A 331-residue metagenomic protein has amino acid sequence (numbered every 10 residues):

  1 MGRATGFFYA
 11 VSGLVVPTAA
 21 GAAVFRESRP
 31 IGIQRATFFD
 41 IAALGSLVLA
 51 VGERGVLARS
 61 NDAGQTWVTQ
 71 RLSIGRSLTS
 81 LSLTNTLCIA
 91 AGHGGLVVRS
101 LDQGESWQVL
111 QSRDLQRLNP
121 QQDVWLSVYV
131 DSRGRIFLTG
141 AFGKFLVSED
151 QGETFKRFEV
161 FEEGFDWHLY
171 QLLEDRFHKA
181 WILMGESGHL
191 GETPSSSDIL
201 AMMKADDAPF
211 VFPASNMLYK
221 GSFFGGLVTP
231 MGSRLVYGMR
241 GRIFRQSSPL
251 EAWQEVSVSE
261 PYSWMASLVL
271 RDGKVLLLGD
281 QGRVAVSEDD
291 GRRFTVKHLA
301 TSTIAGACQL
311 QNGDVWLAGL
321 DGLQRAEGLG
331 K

Functional and structural regions predicted by a protein language model:
M1-A10: N-terminal secretory signal peptides and thylakoid transit peptides that target proteins across membranes
G13-L14: Hydrophobic membrane-insertion alpha-helices, especially the h-region of bacterial N-terminal signal peptides
G21-K331: Residue-level hotspots at or immediately adjacent to binding/recognition sites across diverse folds
